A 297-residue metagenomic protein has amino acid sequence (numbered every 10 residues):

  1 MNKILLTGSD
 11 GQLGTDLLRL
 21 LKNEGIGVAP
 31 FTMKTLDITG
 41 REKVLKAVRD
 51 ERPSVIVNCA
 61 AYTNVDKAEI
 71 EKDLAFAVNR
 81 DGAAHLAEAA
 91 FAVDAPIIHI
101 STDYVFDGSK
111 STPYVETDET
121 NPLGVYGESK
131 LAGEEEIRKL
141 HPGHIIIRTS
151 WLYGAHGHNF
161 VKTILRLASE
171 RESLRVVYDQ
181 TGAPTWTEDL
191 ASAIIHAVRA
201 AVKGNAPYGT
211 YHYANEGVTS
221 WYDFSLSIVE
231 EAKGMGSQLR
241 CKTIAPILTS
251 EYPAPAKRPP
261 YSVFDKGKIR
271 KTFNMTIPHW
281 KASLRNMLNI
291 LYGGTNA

Functional and structural regions predicted by a protein language model:
K3-L21: N-terminal Rossmann NAD(P)H-binding glycine-rich loop of SDR-like oxidoreductase domains
K22-K46: Adenosine-cofactor binding site in Rossmann-like domains, unifying the SAM/SAH pocket of S-adenosylmethionine-dependent
R41-R80, A89: NAD(P)H-binding glycine-rich loop region in Rossmannoid oxidoreductase-like domains and their noncatalytic homologs
A77, G82-H85, V105-I147, W151-L152: Catalytic helix-loop patch of NAD(P)-dependent Rossmann-fold dehydrogenases
E135-H196: NAD(P)-dependent short-chain dehydrogenase/reductase
A155, Q180-A191, Y211-E231, N286: Substrate-binding strand-loop-helix patch in Rossmann-like NAD(P)-dependent oxidoreductase/epimerase domains
A200-P253: Mid/C-terminal beta-alpha module of Rossmann-like enzyme folds, strongest in SDR-family dehydrogenases/epimerases
H279-A297: Amphipathic terminal alpha-helices
